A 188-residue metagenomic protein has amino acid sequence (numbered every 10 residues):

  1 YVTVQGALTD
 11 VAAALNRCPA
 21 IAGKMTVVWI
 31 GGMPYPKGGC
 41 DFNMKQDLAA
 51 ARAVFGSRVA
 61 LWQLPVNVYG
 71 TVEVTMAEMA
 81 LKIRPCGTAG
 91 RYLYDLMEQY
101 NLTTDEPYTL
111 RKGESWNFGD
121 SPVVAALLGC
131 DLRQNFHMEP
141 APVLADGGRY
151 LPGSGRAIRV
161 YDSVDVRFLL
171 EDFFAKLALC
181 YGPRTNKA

Functional and structural regions predicted by a protein language model:
Y1-A77: Active-site histidine-anchored catalytic micro-motif
K45, S57-A188: Conformational coupling and interaction surfaces
